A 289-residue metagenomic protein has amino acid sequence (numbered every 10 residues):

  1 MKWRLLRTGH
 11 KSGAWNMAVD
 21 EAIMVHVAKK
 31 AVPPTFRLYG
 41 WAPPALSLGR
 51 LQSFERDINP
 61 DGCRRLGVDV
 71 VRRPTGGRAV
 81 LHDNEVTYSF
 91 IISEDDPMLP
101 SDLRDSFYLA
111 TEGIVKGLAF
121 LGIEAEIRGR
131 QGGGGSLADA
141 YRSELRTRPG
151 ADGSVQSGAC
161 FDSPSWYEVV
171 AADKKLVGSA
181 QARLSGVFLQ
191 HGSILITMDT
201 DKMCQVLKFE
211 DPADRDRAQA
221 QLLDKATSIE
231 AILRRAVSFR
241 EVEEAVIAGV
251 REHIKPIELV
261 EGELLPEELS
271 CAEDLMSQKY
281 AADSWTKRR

Functional and structural regions predicted by a protein language model:
M1-D57, D61-R65, D69-R73, R142 (+3 more regions): Active-site loop/lid in soluble adenylation, ligation, and acyl-transfer enzymes
K29-K30, R73-P74, I92, S101-L103 (+1 more regions): N-terminal catalytic or cofactor-binding beta/alpha core of small enzyme domains
W41-P43, R65, L81-E85, P164 (+1 more regions): Short connector loops at helix/strand junctions that flank enzyme active sites, especially segments positioning acidic
P44, F54, G76, E94 (+2 more regions): Short loop/turn segments at secondary-structure transitions that flank enzyme active sites
L46-D61, V71, A79, E85-I92 (+1 more regions): Surface-exposed acidic/polar loop and edge beta-strand patches at domain peripheries
S47, R65, P74-T75, L81-H82 (+2 more regions): Short glycine/serine/threonine-biased micro-segments
P74, R78-P97, D216-E230: Residues forming anionic-ligand binding surfaces in small-molecule and nucleic-acid pockets of primarily soluble enzymes
M98-E252, D283, R289: Catalytic beta-strand/loop module used to bind and position nucleotide/cofactor moieties in cofactor-attachment
